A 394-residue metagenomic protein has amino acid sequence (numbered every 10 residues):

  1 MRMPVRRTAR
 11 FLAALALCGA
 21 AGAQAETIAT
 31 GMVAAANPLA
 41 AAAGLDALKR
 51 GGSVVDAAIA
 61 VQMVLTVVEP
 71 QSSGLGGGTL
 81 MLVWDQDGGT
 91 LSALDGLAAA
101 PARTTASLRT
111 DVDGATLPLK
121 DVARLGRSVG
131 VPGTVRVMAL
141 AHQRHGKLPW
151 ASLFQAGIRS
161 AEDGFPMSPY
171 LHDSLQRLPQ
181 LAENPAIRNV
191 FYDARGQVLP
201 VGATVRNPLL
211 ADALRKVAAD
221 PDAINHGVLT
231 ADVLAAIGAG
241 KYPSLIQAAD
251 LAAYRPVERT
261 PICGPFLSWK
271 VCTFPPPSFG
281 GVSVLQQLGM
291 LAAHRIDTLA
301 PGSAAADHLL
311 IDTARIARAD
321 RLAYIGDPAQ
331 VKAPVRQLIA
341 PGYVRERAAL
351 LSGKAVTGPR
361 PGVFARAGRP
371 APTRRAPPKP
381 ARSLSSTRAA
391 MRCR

Functional and structural regions predicted by a protein language model:
M1-R6: N-terminal secretory signal peptides that target proteins for export/translocation
A9-A20: Bacterial N-terminal signal peptides
A25-A42, D46, V54-H226, A231-F279 (+2 more regions): Noncatalytic scaffold domains of N-terminal-nucleophile
L48, A218-P221, R295, R321: Structural motif corresponding to the C-terminal cap of alpha-helices
H226, A293-R394: Internal maturation/activation junctions in enzymes
C272-G281, A381-L384, R394: Glycine-rich phosphate/pyrophosphate-binding beta-alpha loops
Q286: Protein kinase glycine-rich loop
